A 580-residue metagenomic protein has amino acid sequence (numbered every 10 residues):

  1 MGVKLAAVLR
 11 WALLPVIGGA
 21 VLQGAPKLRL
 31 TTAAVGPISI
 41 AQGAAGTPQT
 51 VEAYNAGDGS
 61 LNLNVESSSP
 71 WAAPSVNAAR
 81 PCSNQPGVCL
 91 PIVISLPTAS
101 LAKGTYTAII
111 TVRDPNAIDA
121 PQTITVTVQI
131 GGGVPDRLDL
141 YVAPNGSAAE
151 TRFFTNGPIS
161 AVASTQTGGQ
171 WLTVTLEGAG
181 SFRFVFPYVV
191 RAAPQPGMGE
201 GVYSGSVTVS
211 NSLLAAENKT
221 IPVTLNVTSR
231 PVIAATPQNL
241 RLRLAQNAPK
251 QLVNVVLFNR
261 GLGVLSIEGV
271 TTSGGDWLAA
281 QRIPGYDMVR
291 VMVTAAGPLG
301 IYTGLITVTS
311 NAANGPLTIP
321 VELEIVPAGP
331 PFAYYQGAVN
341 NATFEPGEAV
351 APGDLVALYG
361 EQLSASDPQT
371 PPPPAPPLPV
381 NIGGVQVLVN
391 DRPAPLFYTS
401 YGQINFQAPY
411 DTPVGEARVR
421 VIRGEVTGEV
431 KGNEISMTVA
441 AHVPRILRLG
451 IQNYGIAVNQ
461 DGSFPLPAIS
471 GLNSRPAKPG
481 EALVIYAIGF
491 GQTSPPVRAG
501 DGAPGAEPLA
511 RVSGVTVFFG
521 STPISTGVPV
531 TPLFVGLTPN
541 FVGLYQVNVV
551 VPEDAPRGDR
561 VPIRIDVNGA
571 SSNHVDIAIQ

Functional and structural regions predicted by a protein language model:
R10-A20: Bacterial N-terminal signal peptides
A25-A56, T98-A99, T127-N156, Q195-E200 (+3 more regions): Beta-sheet-dominated interaction scaffolds and their linkers
P26-A34, A56-S95, G133-R137, N156-R191 (+2 more regions): Surface-exposed binding patches on compact interaction domains or structured appendages
G43-V51, V88-L90, A99-I110, P144-R152 (+10 more regions): Short, solvent-exposed loop/turn segments enriched in Ser/Thr/Gly
A56-D58, N116, N156-P158, L213 (+6 more regions): Short, acidic/polar linear motifs in exposed loop/turn regions
R113-I118, S210-A216, S310-N314, V426-T427: Short, solvent-exposed loop/turn segments at the edges of extracellular beta-sandwich modules
A120-I130, E217-V227, P316-I325, E434-M437 (+1 more regions): C-terminal edge beta-strand
V326-Q580: A sequence-level detector for low-complexity, Ser/Thr- and acidic-rich stretches
